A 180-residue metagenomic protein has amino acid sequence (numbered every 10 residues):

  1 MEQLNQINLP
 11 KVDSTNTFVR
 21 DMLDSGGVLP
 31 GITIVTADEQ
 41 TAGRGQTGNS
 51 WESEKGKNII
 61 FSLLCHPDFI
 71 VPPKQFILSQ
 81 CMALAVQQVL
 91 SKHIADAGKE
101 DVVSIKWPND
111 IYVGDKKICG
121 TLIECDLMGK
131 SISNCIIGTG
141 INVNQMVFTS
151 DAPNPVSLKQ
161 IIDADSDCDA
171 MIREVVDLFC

Functional and structural regions predicted by a protein language model:
M1-G98, D165: N-terminal lobe of the biotin/lipoate ligase/transferase fold
Q6, D68-V102, V113-C180: Long, positively charged amphipathic alpha-helical accessory segments at protein N-termini or as interdomain linkers
T15, F61, D110, G140 (+1 more regions): Residue-level signal for inorganic ion chemistry
D38-Q40, I111, I141: Active-site metal-binding loops of divalent metal-dependent hydrolases
